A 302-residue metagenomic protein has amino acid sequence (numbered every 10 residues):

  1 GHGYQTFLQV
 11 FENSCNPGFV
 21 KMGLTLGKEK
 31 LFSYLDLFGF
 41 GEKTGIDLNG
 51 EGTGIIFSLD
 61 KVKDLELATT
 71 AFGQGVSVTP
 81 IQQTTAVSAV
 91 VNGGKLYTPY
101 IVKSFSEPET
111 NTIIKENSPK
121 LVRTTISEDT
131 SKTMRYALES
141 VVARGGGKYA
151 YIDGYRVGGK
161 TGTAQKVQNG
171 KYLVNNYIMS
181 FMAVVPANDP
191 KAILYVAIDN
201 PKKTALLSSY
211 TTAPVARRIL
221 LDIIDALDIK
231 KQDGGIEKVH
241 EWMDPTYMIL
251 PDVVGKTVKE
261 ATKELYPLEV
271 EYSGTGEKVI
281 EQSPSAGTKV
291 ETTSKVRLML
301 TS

Functional and structural regions predicted by a protein language model:
G1-Y195: Beta-lactam-recognizing serine transpeptidase/beta-lactamase-like catalytic domain environment
G154, V196-S302: Ligand-recognition elements built from short beta-strands and adjacent flexible loops
